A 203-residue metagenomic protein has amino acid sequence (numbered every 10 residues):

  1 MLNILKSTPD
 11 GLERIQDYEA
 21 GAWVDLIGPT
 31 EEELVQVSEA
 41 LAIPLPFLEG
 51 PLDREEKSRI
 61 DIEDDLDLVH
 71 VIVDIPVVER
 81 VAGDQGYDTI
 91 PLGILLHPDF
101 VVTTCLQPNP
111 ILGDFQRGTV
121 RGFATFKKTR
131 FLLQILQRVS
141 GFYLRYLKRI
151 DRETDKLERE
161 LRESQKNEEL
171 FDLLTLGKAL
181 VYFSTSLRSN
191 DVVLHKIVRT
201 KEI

Functional and structural regions predicted by a protein language model:
M1-E202: Peripheral, non-transmembrane regulatory/ligand-interaction domains of membrane transport proteins
